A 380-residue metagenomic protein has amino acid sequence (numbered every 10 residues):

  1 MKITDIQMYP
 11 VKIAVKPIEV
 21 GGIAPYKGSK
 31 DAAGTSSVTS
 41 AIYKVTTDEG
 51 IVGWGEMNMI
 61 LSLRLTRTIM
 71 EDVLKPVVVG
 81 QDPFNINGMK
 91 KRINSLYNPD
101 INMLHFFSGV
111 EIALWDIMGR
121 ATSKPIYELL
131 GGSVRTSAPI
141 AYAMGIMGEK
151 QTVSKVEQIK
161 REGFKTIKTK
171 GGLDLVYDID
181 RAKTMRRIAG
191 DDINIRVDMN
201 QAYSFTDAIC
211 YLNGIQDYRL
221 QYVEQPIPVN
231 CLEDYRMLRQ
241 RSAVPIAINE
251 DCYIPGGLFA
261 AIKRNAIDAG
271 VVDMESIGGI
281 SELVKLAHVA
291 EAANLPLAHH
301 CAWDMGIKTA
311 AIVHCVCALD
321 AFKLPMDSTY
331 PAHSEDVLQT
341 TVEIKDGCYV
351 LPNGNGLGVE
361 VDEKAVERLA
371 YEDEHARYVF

Functional and structural regions predicted by a protein language model:
M1-I69, P76, R368-F380: N-terminal basic, low-complexity leaders that serve as flexible interaction/assembly modules and, when applicable, as
K2-T4, M8-V11, V15-I18, A32 (+1 more regions): Flexible C-terminal active-site loop/helix
I3, G50, L74, V110 (+8 more regions): Conserved, mostly hydrophobic/aromatic
D5, T46-A121: Metal- or metallocofactor-binding catalytic centers and their adjacent structured scaffolds across diverse enzyme
I23-A24, N213, R219, N230-C348: Shared catalytic-loop signature of beta/alpha-barrel
E71, K75, E111, W115-D116 (+8 more regions): Predominant activation on well-ordered alpha-helical scaffold segments within soluble catalytic domains
M103, E111-M147: Glycine-rich, aromatic-flanked loop segments that form ligand/cofactor-binding clefts across common enzyme folds
G131-S242: Metal-dependent enolase-superfamily TIM-barrel catalytic cores that perform enediolate-based chemistry
